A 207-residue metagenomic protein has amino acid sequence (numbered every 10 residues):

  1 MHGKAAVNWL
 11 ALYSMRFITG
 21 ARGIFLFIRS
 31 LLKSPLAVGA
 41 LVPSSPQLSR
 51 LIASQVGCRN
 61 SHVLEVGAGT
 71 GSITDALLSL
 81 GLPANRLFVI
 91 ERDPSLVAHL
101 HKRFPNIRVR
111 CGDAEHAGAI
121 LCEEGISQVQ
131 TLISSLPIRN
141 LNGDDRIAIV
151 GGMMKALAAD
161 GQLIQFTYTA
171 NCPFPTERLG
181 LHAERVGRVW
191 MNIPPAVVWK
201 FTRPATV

Functional and structural regions predicted by a protein language model:
H2, W9-C58: S-adenosyl-L-methionine
N60-G69: Conserved class I S-adenosyl-L-methionine
T70-L82: Conserved SAM-binding loop of SAM-dependent methyltransferases across substrates and taxa, primarily the Class I
I90, L96-I126: S-adenosyl-L-methionine
V129-D144: A short SAM/SAH-binding and catalytic strip from SAM-dependent methyltransferases
I147-A159: A short glycine-rich, Lys/Arg-flanked "PGG" loop and its adjoining helix->strand segment in the class I
A159-T167: Conserved beta-strand signature within the Rossmann-like core of class I S-adenosyl-L-methionine
R188-V207: Core SAM-dependent methyltransferase catalytic element
